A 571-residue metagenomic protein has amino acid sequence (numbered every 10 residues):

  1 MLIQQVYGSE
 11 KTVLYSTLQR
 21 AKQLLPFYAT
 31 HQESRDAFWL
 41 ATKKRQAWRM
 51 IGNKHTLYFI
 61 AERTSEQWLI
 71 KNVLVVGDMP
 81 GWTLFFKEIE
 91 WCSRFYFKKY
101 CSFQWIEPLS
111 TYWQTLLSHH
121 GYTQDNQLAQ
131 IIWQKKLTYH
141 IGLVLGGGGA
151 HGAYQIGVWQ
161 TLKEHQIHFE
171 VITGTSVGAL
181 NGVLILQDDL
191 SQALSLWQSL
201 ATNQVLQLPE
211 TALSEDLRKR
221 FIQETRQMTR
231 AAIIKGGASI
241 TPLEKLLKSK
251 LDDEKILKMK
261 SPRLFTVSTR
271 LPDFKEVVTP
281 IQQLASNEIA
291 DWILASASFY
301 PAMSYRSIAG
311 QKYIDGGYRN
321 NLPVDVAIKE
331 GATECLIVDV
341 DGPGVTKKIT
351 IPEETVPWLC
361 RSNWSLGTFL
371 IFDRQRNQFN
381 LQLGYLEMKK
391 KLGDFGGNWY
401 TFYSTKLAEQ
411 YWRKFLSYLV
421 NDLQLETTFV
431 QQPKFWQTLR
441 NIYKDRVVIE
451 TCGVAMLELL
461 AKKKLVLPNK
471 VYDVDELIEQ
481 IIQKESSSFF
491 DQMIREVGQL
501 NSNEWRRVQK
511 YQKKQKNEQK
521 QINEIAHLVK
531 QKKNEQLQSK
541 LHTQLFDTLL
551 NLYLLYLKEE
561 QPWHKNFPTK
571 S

Functional and structural regions predicted by a protein language model:
M1-A37: Short amphipathic alpha-helix that is part of the acyltransferase structural core
L25-R45, H55-Q67, N72-G77, W82 (+7 more regions): Patatin-like phospholipase
T83-K87: Acidic-aromatic/histidine active-site loop/patch
S176-Q187: Short glycine-enriched nucleophile-adjacent loop and the immediately C-terminal alpha-helix near the catalytic center
